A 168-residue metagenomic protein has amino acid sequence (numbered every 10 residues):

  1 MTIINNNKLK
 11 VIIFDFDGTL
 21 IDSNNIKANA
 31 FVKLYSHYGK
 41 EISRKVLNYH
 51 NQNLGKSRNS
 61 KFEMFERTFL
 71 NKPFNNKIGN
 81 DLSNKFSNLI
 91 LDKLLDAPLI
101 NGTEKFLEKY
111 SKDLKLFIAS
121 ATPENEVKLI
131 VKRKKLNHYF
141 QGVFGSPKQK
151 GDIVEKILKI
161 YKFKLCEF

Functional and structural regions predicted by a protein language model:
T2-N48: Active-site neighborhood of HAD-like aspartate-dependent phosphohydrolases
K8, N88-I118, E124, K128: Short, acidic loop-to-helix structural element flanking the phosphoryl-transfer center in phosphate-processing enzymes
I26, S57, P98, G102 (+2 more regions): Short beta->alpha linker loops
V32-S36, S57-F74, I130, I157: Helix-loop "lid/cap" segments that line or gate small-molecule binding pockets
H37-I42, L70-N75, K135-Y139, Y161-F163: Short helix-capping segments at alpha-helix termini
K40, R44-K56, E63, R67: N-terminal polybasic phosphate/anion-binding patch
E66-E104: Metal-dependent phosphoesterase signature
D96, F117, E124-F168: Substrate-recognition "cap/lid" segment bordering the active-site pocket of phosphatases
